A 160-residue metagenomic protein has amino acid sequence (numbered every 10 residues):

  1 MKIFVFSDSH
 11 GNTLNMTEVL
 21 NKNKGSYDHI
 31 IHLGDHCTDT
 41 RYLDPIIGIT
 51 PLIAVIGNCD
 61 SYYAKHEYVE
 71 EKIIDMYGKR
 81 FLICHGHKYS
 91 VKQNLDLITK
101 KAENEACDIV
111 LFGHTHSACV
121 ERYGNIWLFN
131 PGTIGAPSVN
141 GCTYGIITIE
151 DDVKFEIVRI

Functional and structural regions predicted by a protein language model:
M1-I49, D60, A64-V69, G141-T143 (+2 more regions): N-terminal active-site segment of His-dependent metallophosphoesterases
K2-I3, E18, Y77, K100-A106 (+2 more regions): Binuclear metal-dependent phosphoesterase catalytic core
V5-S7, H29-D35, I53-N58, L82-H85 (+2 more regions): Active-site neighborhood of phospho(di)ester-bond hydrolases with catalytic His/Asp-centered motifs
H10-L14, C37-R41, C59-A64, Y89-N94 (+2 more regions): Active-site environment of divalent metal-dependent phosphoester hydrolases
G48-L52, N125-I126: A short helix->loop->beta-strand "cap" motif at the edges of active sites that frequently abuts
I53-K92: Helix-adjacent hinge/juxtasegments
E67-E71, Q93-K101, N130: Charged helix-capping and loop-helix junction motifs
R80-T115: Internal catalytic-core helix/loop-beta-alpha segment that presents or stabilizes conserved functional determinants
